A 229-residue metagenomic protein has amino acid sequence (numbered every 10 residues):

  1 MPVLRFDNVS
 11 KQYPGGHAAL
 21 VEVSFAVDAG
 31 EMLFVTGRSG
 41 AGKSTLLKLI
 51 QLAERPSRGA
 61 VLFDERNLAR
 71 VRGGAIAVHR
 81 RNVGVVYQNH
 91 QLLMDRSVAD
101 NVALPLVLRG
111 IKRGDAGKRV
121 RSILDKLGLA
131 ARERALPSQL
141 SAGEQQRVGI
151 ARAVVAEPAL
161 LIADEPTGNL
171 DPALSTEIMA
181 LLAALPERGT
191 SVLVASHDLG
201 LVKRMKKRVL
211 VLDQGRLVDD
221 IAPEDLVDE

Functional and structural regions predicted by a protein language model:
P14, L68-G84, R113, L185-E187 (+1 more regions): ABC ATPase NBD coupling module
Q51: Helix-to-loop junction immediately C-terminal to a conserved catalytic motif
G59-N67: Conserved ABC transporter NBD signature motif
R96-L104: Short coil-to-helix segment of the ABC ATPase nucleotide-binding domain corresponding to the Q-loop/switch region
A135-S138, A156, R188: Conserved signature/switch motifs of ABC ATPase nucleotide-binding domains
L136-L140, E144-Q146: Conserved ABC ATPase signature
L161-D164: Catalytic Walker B motif of ABC-type/P-loop ATPase nucleotide-binding domains
